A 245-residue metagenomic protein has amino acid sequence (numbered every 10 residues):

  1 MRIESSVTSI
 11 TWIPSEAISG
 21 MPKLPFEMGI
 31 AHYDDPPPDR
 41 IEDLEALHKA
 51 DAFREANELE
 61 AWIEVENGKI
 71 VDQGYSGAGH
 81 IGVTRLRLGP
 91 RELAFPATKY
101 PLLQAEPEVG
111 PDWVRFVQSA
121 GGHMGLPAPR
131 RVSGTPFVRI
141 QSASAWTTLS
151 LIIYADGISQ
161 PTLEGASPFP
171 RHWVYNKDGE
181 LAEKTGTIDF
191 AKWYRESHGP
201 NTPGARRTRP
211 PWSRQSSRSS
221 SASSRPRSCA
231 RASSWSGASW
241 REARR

Functional and structural regions predicted by a protein language model:
M1-N67, S76-D156, R207: Solvent-exposed helix/loop surface patches that form functional interfaces
M1-V7, I81-V83, F137-P211: Acidic, serine/threonine-rich low-complexity disordered tracts
W12, W62, W113, W146 (+5 more regions): A residue-identity detector for tryptophan
E45-L47, S133-P136, A155-S159, G165 (+2 more regions): Short secondary-structure boundary micro-motifs
A56, G79, S142-S144, G165-P168 (+2 more regions): Short solvent-exposed loop/turn micro-motifs enriched in small/polar/acidic residues
G179, R244-R245: Short, glycine-anchored, charge-dense loop/turn motifs used at functional sites
E196-A243: Cyclic nucleotide-binding regulatory module and flanking cytosolic helices
